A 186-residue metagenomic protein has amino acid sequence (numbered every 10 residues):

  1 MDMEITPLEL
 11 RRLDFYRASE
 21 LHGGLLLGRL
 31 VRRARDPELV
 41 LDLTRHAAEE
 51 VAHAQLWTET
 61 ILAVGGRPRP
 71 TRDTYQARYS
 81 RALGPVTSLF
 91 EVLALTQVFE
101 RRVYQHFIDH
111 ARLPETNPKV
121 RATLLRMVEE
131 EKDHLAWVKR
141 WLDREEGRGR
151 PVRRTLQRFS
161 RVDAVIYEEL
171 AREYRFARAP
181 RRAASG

Functional and structural regions predicted by a protein language model:
M1-G186: Non-heme di-metal
